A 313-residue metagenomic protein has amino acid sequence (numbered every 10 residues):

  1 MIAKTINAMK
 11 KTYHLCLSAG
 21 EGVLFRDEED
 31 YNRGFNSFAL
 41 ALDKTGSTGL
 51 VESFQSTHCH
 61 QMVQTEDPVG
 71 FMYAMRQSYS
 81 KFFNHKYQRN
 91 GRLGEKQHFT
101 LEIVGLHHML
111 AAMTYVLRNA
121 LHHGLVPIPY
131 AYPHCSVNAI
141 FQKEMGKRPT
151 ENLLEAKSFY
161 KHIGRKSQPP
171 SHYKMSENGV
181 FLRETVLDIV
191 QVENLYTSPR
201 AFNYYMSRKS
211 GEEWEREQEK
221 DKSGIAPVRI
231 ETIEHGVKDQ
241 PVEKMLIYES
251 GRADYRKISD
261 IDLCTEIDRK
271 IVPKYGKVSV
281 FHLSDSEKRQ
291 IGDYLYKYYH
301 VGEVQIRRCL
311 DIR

Functional and structural regions predicted by a protein language model:
M1-S56, T65-R313: Short Pro-Cys-Gly-centered "Cys-loop" motif that presents a nucleophilic cysteine in a tight turn
